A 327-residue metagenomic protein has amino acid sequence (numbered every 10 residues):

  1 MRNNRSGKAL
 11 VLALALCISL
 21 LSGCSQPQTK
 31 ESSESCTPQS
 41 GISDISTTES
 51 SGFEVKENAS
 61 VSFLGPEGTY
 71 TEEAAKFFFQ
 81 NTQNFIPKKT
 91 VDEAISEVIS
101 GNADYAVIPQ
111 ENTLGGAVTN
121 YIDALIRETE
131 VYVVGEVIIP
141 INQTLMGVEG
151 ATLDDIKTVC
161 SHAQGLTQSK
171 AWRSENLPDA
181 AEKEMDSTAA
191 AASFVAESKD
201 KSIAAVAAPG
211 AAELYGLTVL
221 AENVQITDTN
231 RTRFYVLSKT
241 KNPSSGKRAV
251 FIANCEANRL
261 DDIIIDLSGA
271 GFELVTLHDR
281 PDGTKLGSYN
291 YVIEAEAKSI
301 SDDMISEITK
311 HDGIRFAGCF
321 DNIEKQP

Functional and structural regions predicted by a protein language model:
R2, L10-L14, I18-P327: Domain-level signature for soluble enzymes in the chorismate/prephenate branch of the shikimate pathway
